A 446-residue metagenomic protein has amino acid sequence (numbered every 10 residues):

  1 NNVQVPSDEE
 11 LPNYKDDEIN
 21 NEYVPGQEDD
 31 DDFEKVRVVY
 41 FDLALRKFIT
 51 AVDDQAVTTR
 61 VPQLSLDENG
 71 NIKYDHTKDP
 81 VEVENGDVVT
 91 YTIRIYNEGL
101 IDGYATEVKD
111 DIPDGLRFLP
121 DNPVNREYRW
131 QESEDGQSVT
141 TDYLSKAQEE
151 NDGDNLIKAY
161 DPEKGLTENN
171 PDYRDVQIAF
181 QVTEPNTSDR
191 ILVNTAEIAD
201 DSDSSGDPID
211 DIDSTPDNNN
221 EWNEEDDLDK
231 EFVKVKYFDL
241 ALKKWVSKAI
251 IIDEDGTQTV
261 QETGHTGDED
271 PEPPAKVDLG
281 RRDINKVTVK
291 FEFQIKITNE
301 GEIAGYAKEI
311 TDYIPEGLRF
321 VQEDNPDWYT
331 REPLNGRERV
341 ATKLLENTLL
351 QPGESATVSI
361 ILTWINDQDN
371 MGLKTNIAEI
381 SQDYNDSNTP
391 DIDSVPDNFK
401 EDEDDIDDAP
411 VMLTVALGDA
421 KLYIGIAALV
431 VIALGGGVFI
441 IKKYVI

Functional and structural regions predicted by a protein language model:
N1-I446: Exported/extracytosolic protein signature
